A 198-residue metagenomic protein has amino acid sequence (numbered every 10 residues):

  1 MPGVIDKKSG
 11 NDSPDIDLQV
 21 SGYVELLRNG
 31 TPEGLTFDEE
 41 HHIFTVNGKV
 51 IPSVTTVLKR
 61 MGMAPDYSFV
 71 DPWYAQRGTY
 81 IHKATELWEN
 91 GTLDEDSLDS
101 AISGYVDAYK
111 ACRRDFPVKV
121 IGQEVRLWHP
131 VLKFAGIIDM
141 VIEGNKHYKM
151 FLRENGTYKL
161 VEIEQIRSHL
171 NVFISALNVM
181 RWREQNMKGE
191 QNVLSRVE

Functional and structural regions predicted by a protein language model:
M1-G30, V125-E198: Nucleic-acid nuclease catalytic cores
G30-A135: Metal-dependent nuclease catalytic cores that hydrolyze phosphodiester bonds in DNA/RNA, characterized by
